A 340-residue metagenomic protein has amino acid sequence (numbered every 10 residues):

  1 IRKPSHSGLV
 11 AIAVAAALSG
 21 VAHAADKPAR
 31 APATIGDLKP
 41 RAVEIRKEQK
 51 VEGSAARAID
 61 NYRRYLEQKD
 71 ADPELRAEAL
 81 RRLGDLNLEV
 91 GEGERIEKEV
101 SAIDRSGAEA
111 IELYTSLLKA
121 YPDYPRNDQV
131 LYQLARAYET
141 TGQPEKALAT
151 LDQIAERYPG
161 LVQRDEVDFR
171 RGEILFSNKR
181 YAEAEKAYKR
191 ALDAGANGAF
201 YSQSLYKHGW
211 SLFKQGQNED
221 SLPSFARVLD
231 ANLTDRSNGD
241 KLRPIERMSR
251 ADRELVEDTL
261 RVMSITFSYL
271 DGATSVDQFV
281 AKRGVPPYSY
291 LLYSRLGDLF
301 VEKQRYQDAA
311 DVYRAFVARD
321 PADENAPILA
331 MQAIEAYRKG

Functional and structural regions predicted by a protein language model:
I1-V10: Bacterial N-terminal signal peptides that target proteins for export
S5, V14, P144-A147: Terminal low-complexity, poorly structured segments
A11-S19: Bacterial N-terminal signal peptides
V21-G340: Acidic, polar-rich low-complexity tracts and alpha-helical solenoid repeat scaffolds
